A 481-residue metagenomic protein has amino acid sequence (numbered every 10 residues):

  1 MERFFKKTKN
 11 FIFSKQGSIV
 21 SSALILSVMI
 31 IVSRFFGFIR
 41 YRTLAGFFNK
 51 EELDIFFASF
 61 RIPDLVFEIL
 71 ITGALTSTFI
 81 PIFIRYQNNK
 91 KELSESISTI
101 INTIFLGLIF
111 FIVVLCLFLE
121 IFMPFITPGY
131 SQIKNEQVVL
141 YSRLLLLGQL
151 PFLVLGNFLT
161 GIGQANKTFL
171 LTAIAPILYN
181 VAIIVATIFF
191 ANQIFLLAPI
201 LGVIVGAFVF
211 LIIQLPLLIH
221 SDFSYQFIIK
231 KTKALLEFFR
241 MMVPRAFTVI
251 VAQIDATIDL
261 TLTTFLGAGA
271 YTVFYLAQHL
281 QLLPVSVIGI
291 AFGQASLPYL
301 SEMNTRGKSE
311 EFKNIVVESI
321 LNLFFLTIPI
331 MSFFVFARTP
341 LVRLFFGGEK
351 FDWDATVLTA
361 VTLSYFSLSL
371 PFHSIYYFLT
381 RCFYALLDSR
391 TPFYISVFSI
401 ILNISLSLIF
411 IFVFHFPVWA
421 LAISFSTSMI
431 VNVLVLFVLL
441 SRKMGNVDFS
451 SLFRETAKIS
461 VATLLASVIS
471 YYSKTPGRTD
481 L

Functional and structural regions predicted by a protein language model:
E2-L481: Membrane-embedded alpha-helical bundles of multi-pass transporters/translocases, especially carrier/permease families
